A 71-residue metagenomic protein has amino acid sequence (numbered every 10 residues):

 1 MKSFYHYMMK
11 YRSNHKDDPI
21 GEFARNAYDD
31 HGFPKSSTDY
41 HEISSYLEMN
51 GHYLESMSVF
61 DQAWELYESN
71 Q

Functional and structural regions predicted by a protein language model:
M1-F23: N-terminal acidic leader/helix
K2-Y5, T38, E55: Non-catalytic recognition/regulatory regions in large multidomain proteins
H6-K10, N26, Q62, L66: Short, hydrophobic/amphipathic alpha-helical patches that form generic packing surfaces within helical domains
K16-E48: Amphipathic protein-protein interaction modules
D30, I43-Q71: Ankyrin repeat (ANK) tandem alpha-helical domains that serve as protein-protein interaction scaffolds, prominent
